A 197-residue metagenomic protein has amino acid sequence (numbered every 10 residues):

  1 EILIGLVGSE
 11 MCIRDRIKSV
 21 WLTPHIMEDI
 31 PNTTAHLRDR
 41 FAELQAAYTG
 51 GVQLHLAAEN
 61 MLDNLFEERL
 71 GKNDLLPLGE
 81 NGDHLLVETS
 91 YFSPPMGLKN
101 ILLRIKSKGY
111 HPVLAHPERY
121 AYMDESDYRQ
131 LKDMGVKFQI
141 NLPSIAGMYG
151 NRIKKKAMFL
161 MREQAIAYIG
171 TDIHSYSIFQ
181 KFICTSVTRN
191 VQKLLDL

Functional and structural regions predicted by a protein language model:
E1-G8, I13: Single conserved hydrophobic/aromatic residue that forms the stacking wall/gate of nucleotide- or nucleobase-binding
K18-S19, A167: Short acidic/polar active-site loop segments enriched in Thr and Asp
P24, H116, D172: Conserved, mostly hydrophobic/aromatic
H25-P31, I178-F179: A short acidic, helix-capping loop that chelates divalent metal ions and anchors anionic groups
P31-F138: Extended substrate/RNA-proximal surfaces in nucleic-acid metabolism proteins
K137-G147: His/Asp/Glu-enriched short active-site or ligand-binding loop at hydrolase and phosphoryl-transfer sites
I166-K181: Short acidic/histidine-rich active-site segments
I183-L197: Mid-to-C-terminal alpha-helical segments outside catalytic/metal-binding sites
